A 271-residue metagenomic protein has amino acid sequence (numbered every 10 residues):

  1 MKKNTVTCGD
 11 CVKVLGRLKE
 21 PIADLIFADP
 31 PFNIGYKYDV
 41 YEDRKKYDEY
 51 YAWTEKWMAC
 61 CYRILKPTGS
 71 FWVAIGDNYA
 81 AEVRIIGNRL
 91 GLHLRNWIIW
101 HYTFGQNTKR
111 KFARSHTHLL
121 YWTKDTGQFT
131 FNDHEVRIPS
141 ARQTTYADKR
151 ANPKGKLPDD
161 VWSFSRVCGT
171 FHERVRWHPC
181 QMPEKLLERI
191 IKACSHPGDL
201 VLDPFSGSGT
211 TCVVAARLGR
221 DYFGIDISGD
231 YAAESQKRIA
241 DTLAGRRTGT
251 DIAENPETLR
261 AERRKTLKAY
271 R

Functional and structural regions predicted by a protein language model:
M1-E234, R271: Core catalytic lobe of class I
M1-G16, Q236-R271: S-adenosyl-L-methionine
